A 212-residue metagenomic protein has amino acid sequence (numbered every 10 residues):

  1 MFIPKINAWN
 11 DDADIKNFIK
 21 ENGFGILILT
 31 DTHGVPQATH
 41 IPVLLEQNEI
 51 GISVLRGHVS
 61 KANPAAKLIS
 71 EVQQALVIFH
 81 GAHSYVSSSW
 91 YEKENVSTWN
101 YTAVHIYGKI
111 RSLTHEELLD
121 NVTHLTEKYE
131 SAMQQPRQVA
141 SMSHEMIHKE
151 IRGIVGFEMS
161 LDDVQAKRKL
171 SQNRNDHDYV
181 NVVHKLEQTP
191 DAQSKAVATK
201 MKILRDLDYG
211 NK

Functional and structural regions predicted by a protein language model:
M1-A8, G51-G81, Q135: Short, solvent-exposed cationic patches
M1-I52: An N-terminal domain-cap segment
K20-E21, Q74-V77, T123-S131: Short, intrinsically disordered, mixed-charge
E21-N22, A38-H40, I50-V54, S70-Q74 (+3 more regions): Short connector loops at helix/strand junctions that flank enzyme active sites, especially segments positioning acidic
T32-V35, E46-S53, K61-P64, G81-Y85 (+1 more regions): Short, charged/polar surface micro-motifs in flexible loops or helix N-caps
P42, H58, I78, K109 (+1 more regions): Residue-level recognition of well-ordered beta-strand positions that form the cores of beta-sheet-rich folds across
K61-D120: Short, structured beta-strand-loop surface elements
H115-K212: C-terminal edge-of-domain segments
